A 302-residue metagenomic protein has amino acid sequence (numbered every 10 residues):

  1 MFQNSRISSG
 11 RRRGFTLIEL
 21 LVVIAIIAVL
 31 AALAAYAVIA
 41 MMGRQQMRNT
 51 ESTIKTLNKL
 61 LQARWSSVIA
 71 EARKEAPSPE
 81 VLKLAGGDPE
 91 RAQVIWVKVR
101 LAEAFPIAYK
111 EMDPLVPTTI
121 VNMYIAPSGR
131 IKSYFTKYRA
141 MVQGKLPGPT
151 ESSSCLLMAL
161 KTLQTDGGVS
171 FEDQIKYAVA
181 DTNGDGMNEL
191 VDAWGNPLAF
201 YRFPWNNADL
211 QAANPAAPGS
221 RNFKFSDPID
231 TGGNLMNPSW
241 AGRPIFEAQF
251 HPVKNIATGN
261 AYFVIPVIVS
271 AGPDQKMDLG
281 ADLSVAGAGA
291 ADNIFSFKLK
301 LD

Functional and structural regions predicted by a protein language model:
M1-F15: N-terminal leader/signal peptides at the extreme start of proteins
S8-S9, L17, E51-I54: N-terminal compositionally biased, intrinsically disordered segments and leader/signal-like regions
S9, M47, L101-E103: Sequence-pattern detector for short linear motifs and compositional/periodic biases rather than a specific fold
R12-M41: N-terminal single-pass transmembrane signal-anchor helix
L20, A28-A31, M47, D185 (+1 more regions): A generic helix-loop boundary/linker signal
A35-T56: Aliphatic-rich helix starts adjacent to a transmembrane/signal segment
E51-D302: N-terminal pilin/flagellin-like segments and related low-complexity appendage regions
